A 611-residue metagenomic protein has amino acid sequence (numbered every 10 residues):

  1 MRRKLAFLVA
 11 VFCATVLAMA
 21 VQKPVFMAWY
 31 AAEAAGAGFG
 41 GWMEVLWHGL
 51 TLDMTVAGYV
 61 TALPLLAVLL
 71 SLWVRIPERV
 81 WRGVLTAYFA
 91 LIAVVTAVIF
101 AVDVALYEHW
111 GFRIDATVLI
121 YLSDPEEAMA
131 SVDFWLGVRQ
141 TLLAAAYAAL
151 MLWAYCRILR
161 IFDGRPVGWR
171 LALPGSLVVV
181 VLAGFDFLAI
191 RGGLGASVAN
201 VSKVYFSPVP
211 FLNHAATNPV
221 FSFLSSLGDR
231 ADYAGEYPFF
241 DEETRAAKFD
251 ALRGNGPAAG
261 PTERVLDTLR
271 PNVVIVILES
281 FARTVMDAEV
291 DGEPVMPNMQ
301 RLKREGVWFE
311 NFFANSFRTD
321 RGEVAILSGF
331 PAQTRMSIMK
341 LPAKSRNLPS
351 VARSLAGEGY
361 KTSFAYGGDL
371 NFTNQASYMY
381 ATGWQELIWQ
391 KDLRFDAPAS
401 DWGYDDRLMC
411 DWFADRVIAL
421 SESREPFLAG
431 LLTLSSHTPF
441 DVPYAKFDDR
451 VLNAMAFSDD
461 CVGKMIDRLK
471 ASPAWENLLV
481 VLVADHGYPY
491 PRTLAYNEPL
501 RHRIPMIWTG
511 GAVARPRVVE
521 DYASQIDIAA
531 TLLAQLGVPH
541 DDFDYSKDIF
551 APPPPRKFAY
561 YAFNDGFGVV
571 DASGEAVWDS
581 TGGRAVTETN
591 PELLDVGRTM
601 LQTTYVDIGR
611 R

Functional and structural regions predicted by a protein language model:
M1-D232: Transmembrane and membrane-interface helices of multi-pass, inner-membrane envelope-modifying transferases
L17, W42, L46, V94 (+14 more regions): Alpha-helical structural motif
M27, R157-I161, V209, R230 (+4 more regions): Charged, low-complexity, helix-prone segments enriched in Lys/Glu/Asp/Gln
G49, D53, S131, A145 (+8 more regions): Residues that form generic nucleotide/phosphate-binding pockets
Q140-T141, S337-I338, Q375, V518-E520 (+2 more regions): Short conserved micro-motifs at the rims of enzyme active sites and ligand-binding pockets
G193-F543, P552-K557, F563-N564: Soluble catalytic regions of membrane-associated enzymes that act on cell-envelope and secretory-pathway components
H540, D544-R611: Phosphate/adenylate-binding glycine loop and adjacent helical scaffold
